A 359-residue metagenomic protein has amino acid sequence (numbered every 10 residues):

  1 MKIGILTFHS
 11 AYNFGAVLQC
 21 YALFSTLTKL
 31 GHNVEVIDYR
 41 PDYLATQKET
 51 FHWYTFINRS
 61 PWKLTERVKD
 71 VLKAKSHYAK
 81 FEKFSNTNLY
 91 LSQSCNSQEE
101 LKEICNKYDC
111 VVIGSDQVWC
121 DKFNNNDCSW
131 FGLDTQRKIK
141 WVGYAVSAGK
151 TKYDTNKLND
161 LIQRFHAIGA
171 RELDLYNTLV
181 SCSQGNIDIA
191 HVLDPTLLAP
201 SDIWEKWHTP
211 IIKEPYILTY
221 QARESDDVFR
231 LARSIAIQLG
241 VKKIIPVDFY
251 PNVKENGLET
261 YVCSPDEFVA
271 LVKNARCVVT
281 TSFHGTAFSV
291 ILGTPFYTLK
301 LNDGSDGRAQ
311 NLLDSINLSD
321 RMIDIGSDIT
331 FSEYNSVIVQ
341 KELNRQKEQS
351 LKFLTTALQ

Functional and structural regions predicted by a protein language model:
M1-Q359: Active-site anion-handling motifs in enzyme catalytic cores
